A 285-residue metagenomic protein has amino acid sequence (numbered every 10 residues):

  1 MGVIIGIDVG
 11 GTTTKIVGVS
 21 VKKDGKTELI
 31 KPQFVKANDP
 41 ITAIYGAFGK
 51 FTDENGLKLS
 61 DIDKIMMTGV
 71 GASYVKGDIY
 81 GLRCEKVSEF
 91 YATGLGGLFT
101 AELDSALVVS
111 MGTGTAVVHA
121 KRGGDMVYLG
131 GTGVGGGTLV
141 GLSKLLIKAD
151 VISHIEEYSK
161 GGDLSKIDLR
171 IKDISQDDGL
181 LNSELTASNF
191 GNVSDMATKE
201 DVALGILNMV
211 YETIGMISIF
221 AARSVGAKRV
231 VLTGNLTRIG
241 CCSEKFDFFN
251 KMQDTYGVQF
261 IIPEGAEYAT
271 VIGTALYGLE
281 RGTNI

Functional and structural regions predicted by a protein language model:
V3-A43, M126: Short glycine-rich, Thr/Ser-proximal phosphate-binding strand/loop in the N-terminal lobe of ATP-dependent enzymes
Q33-P40, F48-E89, M126-Y128: Short beta-strand-loop/turn "lid" adjacent to the catalytic site in phosphate-handling enzymes
M67-Y74, F220-F249: Glycine-rich phosphate-binding loops at beta-strand->alpha-helix junctions
V75-V109, G114, V118-G124, I272-G278: Conserved phosphate-binding catalytic cores of ATP/NTP-utilizing and phosphoryl-transfer enzymes
R83-F90, F246-I272: Conserved phosphate-binding/catalytic loops in two-lobed NTP-binding clefts
G94-T100, L139-S143, F260-I285: Glycine-rich phosphate-binding/hydrolytic loop that grips phosphoryl groups
G123-Q176: Glycine-rich phosphate-binding loop plus the immediately following alpha-helix
N182-V230, P263, E267: Adenine-nucleotide phosphate-binding core of ATP-dependent small-molecule kinases
